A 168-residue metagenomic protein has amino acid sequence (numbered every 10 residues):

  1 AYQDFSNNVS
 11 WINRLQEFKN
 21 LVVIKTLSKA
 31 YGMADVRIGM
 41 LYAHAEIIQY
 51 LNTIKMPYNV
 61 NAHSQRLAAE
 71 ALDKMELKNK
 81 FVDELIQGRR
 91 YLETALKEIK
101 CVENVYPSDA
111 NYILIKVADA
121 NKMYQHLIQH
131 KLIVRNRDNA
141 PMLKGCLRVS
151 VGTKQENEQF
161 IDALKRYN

Functional and structural regions predicted by a protein language model:
Y2-A30: Active-site pre-lysine segment of PLP-dependent enzymes
N20-E98, N104-V105: PLP-dependent aminotransferase class I/II
D35, D109-A110, P141-G145: Short acidic/glycine-enriched loop/turn segments that link adjacent beta-strands
A43, I115-A118, V151-T153: Short beta-strand-to-loop capping motifs
L85-I86, L96-H130: Conserved PLP-binding catalytic core of the aspartate aminotransferase-like
Q129-H130, N139-N168: PLP-dependent enzyme catalytic core of the Aspartate aminotransferase-like
I133: Residue-level detector of anion-binding/catalytic polar loops
